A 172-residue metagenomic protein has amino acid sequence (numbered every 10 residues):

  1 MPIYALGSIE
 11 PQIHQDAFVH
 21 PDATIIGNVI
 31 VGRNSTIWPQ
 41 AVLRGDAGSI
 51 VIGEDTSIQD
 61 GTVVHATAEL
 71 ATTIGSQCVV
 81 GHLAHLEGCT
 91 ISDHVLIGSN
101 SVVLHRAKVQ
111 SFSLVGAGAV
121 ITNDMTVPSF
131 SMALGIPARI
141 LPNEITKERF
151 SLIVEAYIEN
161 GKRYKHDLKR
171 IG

Functional and structural regions predicted by a protein language model:
M1-Q12, D46, E54, D60-G61 (+2 more regions): Glycine-rich hexapeptide-repeat left-handed beta-helix
S8, Q12-A66: A positional/architectural concept
